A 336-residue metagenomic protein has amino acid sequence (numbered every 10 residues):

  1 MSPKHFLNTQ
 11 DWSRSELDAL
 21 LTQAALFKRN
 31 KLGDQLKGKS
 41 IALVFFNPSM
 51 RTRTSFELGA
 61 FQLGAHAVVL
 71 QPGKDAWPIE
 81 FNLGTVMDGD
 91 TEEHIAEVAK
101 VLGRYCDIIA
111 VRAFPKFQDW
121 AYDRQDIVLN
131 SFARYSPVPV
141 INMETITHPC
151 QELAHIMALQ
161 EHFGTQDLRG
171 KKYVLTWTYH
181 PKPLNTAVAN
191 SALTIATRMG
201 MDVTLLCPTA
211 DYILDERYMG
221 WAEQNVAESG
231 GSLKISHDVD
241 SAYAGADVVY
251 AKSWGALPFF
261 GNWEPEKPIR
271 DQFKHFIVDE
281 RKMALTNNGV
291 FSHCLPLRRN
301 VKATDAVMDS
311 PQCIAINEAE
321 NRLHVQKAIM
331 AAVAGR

Functional and structural regions predicted by a protein language model:
M1-T54, L58: Positively charged, low-complexity intrinsically disordered leader regions
Q35-I41, R169-K172, N288: Phosphate-coordination loops involved in phosphoryl transfer and adenosine-cofactor binding
L36-L43, M50-Q160: Phosphate/diphosphate ligand-binding glycine-rich loop within oxidoreductases
F46-V68, Q160-A251: Glycine-rich phosphate/diphosphate-binding loop of Rossmann-like nucleotide-binding domains
L168, T197, R281-N288, S310: Short, conserved loop/helix-junction motifs that constitute active-site signature segments in enzyme catalytic cores
E223-A306: Rossmann-like adenosine-cofactor binding region
N288-V290, C294-R336: Adenosine-phosphate binding glycine-rich loop
